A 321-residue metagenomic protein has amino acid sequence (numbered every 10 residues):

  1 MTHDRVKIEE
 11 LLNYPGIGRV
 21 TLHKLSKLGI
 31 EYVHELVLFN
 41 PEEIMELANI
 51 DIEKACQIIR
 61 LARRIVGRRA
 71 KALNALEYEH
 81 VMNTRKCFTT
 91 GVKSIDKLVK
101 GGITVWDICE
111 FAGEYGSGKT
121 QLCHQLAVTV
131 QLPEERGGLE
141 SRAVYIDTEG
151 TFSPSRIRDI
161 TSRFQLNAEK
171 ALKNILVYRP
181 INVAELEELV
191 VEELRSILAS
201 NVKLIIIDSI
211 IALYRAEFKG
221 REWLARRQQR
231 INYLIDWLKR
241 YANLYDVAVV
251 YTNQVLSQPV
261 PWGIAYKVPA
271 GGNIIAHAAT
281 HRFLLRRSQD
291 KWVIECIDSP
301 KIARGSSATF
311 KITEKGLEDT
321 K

Functional and structural regions predicted by a protein language model:
M1-K71: Compact, charge-rich alpha-helical regulatory domains located at protein termini
K24, L47, L61-K170: The Walker A/P-loop phosphate-binding site
P41, T148-G150, S209-I211, Q254-V255 (+1 more regions): Short, ordered loop/turn segments at secondary-structure junctions
T89-V92, D96, V105, T120 (+5 more regions): Amphipathic alpha-helical transducer elements in NTP-driven molecular machines
G101-I103, E134-L139, L166-A171, R195-S200 (+2 more regions): Conserved catalytic network of the ASCE P-loop NTPase/AAA+ motor domain
C109, V144-I146, L176-Y178, V250 (+1 more regions): Hydrophobic/aromatic beta-strand patches that form the interior of the parallel beta-sheet core in alpha/beta enzyme
G138-W223: Conserved inter-motif catalytic segment of the P-loop NTP-binding fold
Q228-Q229, D236-K321: Phosphate-binding/switch region of NTP-binding enzymes
